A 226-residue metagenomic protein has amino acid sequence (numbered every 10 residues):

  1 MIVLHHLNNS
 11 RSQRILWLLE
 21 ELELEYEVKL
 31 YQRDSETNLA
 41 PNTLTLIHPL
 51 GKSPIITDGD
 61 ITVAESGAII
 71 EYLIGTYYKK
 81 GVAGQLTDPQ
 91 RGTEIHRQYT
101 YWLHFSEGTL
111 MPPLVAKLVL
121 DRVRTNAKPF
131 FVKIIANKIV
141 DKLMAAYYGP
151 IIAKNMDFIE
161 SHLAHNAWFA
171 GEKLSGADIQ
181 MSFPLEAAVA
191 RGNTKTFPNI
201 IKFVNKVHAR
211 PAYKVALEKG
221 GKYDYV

Functional and structural regions predicted by a protein language model:
M1-A136, K142: GST-like domain detector, emphasizing the conserved glutathione-binding G-site in the N-terminal thioredoxin-like
L4, L19, I56, I159 (+2 more regions): Residue-level signal for nonpolar/aromatic packing positions in well-ordered secondary structure
R33-S35, A177, G221: Conserved beta-strand edge residues that scaffold enzyme active sites
I74-Y78, A164, H208-A209: Residues at helix-coil transition
G81-P89, P112-L114, F169-E172, F197 (+1 more regions): Short, hydrophobic secondary-structure boundary micro-motifs
S106-K206: GST-like fold's C-terminal all-alpha helical module
A209-Y213, E218-V226: Long, positively charged, glycine-interspersed low-complexity recognition regions
